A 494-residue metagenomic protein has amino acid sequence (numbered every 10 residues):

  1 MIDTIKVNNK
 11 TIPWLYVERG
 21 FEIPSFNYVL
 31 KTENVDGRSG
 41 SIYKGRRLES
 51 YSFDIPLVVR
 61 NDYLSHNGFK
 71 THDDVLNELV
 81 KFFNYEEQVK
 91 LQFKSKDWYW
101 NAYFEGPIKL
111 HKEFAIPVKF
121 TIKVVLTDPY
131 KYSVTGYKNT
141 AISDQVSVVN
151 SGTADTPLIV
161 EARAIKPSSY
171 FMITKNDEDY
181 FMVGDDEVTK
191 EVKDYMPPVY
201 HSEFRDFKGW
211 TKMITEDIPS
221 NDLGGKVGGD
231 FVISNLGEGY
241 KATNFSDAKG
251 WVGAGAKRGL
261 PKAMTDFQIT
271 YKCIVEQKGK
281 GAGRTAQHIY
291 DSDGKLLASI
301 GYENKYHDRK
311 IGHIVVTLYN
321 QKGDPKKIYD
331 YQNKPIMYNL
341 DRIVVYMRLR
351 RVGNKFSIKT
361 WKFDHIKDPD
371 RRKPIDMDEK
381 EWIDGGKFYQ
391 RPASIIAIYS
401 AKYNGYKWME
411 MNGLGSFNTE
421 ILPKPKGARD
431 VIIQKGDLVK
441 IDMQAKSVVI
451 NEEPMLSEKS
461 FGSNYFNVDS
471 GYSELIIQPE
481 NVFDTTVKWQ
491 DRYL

Functional and structural regions predicted by a protein language model:
M1-Y200, A263, E276-L297, F417-L494: Extracellular/virion structural assembly segments
L158-A162, Y240, I269-Y271, A282-D291 (+3 more regions): Short, hydrophobic/proline-enriched secondary-structure or compact coil segments at domain edges
F207-D324, M409-N412: Secretory/extracellular carbohydrate-interaction modules and structurally similar beta-sandwich "look-alikes"
K257-I269, P335-I343, F466-V468: Extracellular/lumenal carbohydrate-interaction signature centered on repeated Trp-anchored short motifs
I269-Y271, I336-D384, S447-I450: Carbohydrate-binding surfaces in secreted/extracellular proteins
L296-Y306, V345-R351, S394-Y399, V439-D442: Broad, structure-driven detector of short, well-ordered beta-strand segments within folded domains
V315-Y346: Short, aromatic/His-centered strand-loop micro-motif at the edge of beta-sheets
P369-N412, N467: Flexible glycan-contacting loops in extracellular carbohydrate-active proteins
